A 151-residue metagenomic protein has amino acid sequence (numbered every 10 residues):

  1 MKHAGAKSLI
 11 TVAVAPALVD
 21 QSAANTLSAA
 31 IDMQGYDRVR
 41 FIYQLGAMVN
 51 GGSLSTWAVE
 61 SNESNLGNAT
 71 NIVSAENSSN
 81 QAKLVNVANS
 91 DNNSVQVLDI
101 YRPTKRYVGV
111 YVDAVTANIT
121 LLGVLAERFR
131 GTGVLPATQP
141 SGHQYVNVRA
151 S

Functional and structural regions predicted by a protein language model:
M1-S151: Surface-exposed, low-hydrophobicity beta-strand/loop segments enriched in small/polar/acidic residues
